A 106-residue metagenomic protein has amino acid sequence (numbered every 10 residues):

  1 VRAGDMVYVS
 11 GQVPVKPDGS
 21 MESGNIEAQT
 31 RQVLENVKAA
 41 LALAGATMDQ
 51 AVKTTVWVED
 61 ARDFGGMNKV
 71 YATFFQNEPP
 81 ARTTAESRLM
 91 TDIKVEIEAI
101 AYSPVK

Functional and structural regions predicted by a protein language model:
V1-K106: Short, polar/acidic, helix-capping and beta-turn segments at strand->helix junctions that line the mouths
